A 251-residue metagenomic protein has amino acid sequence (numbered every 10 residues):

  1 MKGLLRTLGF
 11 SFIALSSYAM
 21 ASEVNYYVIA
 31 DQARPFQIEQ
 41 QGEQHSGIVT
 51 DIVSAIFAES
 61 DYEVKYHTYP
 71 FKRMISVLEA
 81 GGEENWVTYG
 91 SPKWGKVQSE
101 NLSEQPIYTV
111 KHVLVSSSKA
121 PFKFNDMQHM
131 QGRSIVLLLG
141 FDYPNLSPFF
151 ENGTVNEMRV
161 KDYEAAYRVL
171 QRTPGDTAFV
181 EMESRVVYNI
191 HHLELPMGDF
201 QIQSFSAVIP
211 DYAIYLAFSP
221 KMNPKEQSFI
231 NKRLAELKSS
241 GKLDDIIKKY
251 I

Functional and structural regions predicted by a protein language model:
M1-L8: Bacterial N-terminal signal peptides that target proteins for export
L15-E23: Sec/Tat signal peptide C-region and signal peptidase I cleavage site
S22-Q98, R159-V160, S240: Extracytoplasmic small-molecule ligand-binding "clamshell" domains of the periplasmic binding protein/Venus flytrap
A30-Q32, T109-H112, L195-N231, I251: Periplasmic-binding protein-like
T50-S60, R133, Y215-I246: Extended ligand-binding regions for polar small-molecule ligands
V53-D61, Q105, H129, L139-Y163 (+4 more regions): Ligand-binding cleft/hinge of the Venus flytrap
Y66-H129, G140-Y143, S204-V208: Acidic, polar ligand-binding/catalytic clefts
K72-E84, N101-L102, Y163-V187: Short helices/loops that flank or line small-molecule/ion binding pockets
